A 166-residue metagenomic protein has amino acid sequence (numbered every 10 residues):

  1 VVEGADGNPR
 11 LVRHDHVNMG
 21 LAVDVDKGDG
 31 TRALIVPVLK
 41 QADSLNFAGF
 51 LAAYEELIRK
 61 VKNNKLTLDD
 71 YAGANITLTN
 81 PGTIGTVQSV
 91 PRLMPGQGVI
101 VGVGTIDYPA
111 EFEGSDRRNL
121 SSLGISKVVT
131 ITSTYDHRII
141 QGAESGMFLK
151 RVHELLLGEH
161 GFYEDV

Functional and structural regions predicted by a protein language model:
V1-V166: C-terminal catalytic/motor cores of large multi-domain enzyme assemblies
